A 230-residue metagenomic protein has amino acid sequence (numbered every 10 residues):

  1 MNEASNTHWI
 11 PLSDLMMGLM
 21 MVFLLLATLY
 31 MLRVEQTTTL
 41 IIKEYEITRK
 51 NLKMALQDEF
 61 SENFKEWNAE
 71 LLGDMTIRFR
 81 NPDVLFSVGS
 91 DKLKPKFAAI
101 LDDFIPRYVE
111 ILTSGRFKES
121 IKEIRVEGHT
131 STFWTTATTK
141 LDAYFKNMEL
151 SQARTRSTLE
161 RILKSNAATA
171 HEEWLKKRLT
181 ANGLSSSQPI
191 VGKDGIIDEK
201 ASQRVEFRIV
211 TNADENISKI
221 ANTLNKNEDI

Functional and structural regions predicted by a protein language model:
M1-E62, W67-N68: Short terminal targeting/anchoring segments
E44, T48, L52, K96-I100 (+2 more regions): Short amphipathic alpha-helical segments
L56-F60, I105-R116, W134, N166-A170: Sec/Tat-exported extracytoplasmic proteins
K65-F79, K122-I124, T130-T132: Short edge beta-strands and adjacent turn/loop segments
N68, T113-K118, A170-E172, G195-I197: Surface-exposed acidic, glycine-flexible loop patches that form ligand/cofactor-binding and adhesion interfaces
L72-D102, F133-K146: Short, solvent-exposed beta-strand/turn patches at coil↔beta or beta↔helix junctions that act as interaction loops
S90-R125, L159-K164, F207, E215-A221 (+1 more regions): Periplasmic peptidoglycan-binding/anchoring modules of Gram-negative envelope and division proteins
P95, H129-S218: Periplasmic OmpA-like peptidoglycan-binding domain that tethers envelope proteins to the cell wall
